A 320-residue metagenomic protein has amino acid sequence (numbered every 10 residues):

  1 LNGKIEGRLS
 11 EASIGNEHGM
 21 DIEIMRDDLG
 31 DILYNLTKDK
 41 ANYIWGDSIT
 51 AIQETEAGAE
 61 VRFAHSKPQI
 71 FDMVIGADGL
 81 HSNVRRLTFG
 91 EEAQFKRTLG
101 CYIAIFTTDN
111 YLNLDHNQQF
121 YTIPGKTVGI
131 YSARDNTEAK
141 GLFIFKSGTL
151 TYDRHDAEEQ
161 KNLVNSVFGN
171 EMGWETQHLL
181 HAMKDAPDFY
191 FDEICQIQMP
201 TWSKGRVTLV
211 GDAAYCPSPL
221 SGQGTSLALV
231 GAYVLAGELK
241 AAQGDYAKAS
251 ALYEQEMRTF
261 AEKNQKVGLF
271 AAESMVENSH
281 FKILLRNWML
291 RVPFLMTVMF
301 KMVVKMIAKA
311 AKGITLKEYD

Functional and structural regions predicted by a protein language model:
L1-T37, G46, F120-Y121, Q265 (+2 more regions): Active-site-adjacent segment of FAD-dependent monooxygenases/related oxidoreductases
R26-D28, H81-T122, G148-T149: Central beta-strand plus flanking loop segment that forms part of the substrate or channel wall within the catalytic
W45-A59: A conserved short coil-to-beta-strand element within the FAD-binding core of flavoproteins
F63-M73: Core beta-strand elements of the Rossmann-like FAD/NAD(P) dinucleotide-binding domain in flavoenzyme oxidoreductases
F71-M73, A77-S82: Glycine-/small-residue-rich beta->alpha transition segments that form the dinucleotide
I75-G76, L163-V164, K184-M275: Conserved mid-domain beta->alpha element of the FAD-binding
F106, N117-T151, A157, F168-E171: Active-site substrate-recognition segment that forms the wall of the catalytic cavity or substrate channel
F270-K317: Alpha-helical membrane-targeting segments
